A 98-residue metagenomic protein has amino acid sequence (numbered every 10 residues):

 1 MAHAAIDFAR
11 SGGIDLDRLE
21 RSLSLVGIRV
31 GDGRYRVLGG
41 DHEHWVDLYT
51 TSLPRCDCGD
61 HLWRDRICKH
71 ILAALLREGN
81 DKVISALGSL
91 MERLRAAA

Functional and structural regions predicted by a protein language model:
M1-A98: Long, low-complexity, compositionally biased intrinsically disordered regions
